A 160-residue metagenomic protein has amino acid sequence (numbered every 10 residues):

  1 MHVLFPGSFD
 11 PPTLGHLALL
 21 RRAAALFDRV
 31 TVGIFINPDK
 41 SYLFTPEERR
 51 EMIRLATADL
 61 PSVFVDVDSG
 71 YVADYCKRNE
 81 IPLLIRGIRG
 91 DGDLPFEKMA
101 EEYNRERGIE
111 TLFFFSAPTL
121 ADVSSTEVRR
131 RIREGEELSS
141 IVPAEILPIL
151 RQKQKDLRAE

Functional and structural regions predicted by a protein language model:
M1-E160: Nucleotidyltransferase catalytic core that binds NTPs
